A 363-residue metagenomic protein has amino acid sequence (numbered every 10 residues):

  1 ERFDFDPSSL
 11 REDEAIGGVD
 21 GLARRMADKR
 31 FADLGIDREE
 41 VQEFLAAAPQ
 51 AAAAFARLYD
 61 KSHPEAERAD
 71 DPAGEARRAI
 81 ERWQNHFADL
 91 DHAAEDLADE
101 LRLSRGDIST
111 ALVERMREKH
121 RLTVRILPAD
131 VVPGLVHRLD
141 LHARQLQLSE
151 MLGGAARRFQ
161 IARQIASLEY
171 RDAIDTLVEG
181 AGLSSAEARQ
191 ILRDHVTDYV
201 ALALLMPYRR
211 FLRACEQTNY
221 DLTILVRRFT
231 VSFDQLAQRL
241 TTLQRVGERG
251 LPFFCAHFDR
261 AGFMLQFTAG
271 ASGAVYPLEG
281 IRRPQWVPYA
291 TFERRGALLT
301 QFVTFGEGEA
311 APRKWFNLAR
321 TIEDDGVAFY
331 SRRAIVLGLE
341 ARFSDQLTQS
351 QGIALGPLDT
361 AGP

Functional and structural regions predicted by a protein language model:
R2-P363: Short juxta-domain linker segments that transition from a proline/glycine-rich, charged coil into a short amphipathic
